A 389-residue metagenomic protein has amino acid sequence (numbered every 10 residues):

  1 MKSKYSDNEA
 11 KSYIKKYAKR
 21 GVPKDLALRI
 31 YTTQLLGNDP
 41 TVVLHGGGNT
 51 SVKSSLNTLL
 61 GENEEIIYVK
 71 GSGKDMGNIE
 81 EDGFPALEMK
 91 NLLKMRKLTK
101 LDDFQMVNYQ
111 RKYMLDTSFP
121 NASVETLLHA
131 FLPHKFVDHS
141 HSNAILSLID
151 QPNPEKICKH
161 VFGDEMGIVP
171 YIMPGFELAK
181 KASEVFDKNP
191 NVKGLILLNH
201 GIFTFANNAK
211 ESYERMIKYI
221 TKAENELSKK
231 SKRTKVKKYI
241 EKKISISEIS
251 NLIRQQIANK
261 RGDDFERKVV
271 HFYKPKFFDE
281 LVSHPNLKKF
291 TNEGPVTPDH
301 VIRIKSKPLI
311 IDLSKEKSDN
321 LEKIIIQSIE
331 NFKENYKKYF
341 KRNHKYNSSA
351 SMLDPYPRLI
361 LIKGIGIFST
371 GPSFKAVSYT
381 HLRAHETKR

Functional and structural regions predicted by a protein language model:
P23-N108, F131-L132: N-terminal low-complexity or amphipathic/hydrophobic leaders
V52, H141, H200, I302 (+1 more regions): Divalent metal-coordination and catalytic microenvironments
E88-I145, L178-K180, K188, I302 (+1 more regions): Short HxH-centered metal-ligating active-site micro-motif
N143-G175, E293-S306: Class I SAM-dependent methyltransferase SAM-binding "motif I" and its flanking Rossmann-like core
A182-T234: Contiguous mid-protein beta-loop-alpha structural module that forms a pocket-lining wall or clamp of enzyme active
L227-E316: Hard-cation-handling environments
P295, D299-V377, L382: Substrate-recognition/cap regions that form aromatic- and gly/pro-loop-enriched pockets for small-molecule ligands
H381-A384, K388-R389: Single conserved hydrophobic/aromatic residue that forms the stacking wall/gate of nucleotide- or nucleobase-binding
